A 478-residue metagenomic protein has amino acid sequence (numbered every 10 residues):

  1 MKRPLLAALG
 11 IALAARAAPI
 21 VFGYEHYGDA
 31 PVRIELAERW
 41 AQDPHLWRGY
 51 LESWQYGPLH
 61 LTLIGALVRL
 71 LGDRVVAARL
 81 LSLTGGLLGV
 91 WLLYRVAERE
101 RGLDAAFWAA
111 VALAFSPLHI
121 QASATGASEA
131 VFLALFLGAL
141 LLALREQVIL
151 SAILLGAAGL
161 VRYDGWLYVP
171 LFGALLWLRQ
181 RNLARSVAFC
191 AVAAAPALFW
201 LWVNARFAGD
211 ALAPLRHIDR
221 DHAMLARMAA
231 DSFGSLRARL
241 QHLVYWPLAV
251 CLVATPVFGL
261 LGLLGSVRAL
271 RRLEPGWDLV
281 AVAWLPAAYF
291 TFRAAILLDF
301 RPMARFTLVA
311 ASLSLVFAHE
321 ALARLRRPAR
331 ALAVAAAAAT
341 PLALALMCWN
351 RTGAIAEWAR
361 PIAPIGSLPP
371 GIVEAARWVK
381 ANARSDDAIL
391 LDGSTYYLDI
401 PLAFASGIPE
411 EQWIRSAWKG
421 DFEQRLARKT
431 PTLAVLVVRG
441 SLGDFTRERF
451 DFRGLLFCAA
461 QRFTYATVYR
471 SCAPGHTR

Functional and structural regions predicted by a protein language model:
L5-G10, I153, P170, C190-A194 (+3 more regions): Signature aromatic-anchored transmembrane alpha helix within multi-pass, membrane-resident enzymes that catalyze glycan
A7-L13, L113, L155, C190-A194 (+3 more regions): Transmembrane alpha-helix segments characteristic of polytopic inner-membrane glycan-assembly/cell-envelope
A15, R185-G262, A287-F290, A343-N350: Membrane-lumen/periplasm interface segments of specific transmembrane helices in polyprenyl phosphate-linked
G28, Q55, A77-G85, W108-G138 (+2 more regions): Multi-pass, polyprenyl lipid-linked donor-dependent membrane glycosyltransferases
G89-R95, A112-F115, V131-L150, L154 (+1 more regions): Specific aromatic-rich, kink-prone transmembrane helix
A122-S123, E129, A158-V161, L167 (+3 more regions): Hydrophobic/aromatic-rich transmembrane helices and adjacent perimembrane loops
R145-I149, L155, Y168-A194, L201-W202 (+1 more regions): Perimembrane helix-loop-helix junctions
P369, V373, R377-R415, A434-R439: Short periplasmic/luminal acceptor-recognition loop of GT-C membrane glycosyltransferases, typified by
